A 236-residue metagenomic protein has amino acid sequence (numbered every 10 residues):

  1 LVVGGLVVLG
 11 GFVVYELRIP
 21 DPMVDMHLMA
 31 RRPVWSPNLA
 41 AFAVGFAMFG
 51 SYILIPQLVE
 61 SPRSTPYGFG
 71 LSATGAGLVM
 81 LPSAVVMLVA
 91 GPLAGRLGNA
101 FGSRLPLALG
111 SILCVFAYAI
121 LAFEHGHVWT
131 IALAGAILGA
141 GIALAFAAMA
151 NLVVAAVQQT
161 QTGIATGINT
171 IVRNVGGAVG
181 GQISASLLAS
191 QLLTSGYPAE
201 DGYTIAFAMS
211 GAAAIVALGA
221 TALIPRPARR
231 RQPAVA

Functional and structural regions predicted by a protein language model:
L1-G4, V8, P22-Q191, D201-R226: 12-transmembrane solute porter fold
V13-I19, L93: Structural signal for the C-terminal ends of transmembrane alpha-helices and the immediately following loop
L17-P20, A30, A236: Conserved aromatic/hydrophobic "specificity hotspots" at molecular recognition or selectivity sites
T194-S195: Phosphate-handling active-site elements
I224-A236: Intrinsic disorder in cytosolic terminal tails and internal cytosolic loops of multi-pass membrane transporters
